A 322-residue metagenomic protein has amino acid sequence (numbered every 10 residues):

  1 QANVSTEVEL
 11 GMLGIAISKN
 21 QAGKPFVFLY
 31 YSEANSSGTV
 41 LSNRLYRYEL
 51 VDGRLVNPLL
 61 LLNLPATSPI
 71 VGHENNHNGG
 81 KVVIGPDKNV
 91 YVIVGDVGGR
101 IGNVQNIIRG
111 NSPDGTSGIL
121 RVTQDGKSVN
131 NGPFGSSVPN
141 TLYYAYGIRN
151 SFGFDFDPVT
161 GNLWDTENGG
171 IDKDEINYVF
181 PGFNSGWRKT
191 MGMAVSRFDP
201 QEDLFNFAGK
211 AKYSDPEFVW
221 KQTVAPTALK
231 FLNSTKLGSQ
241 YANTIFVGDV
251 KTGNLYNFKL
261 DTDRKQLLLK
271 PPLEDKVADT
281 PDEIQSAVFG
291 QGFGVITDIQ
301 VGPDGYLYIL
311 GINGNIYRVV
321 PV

Functional and structural regions predicted by a protein language model:
Q1-R100, G153, G161-G169, Q222-Q266 (+1 more regions): Acidic, Gly/Ser/Thr-rich repeat motifs that build Ca2+-stabilized beta-propeller blades
S5, L10-M12, N20, D96-S286: Beta-propeller domain segments
P271-D282, V301-Y308, Y317: Low-complexity, intrinsically disordered or weakly predicted helical/coil tracts enriched in serine/threonine
A287-G292: Short, Gly/Ser/Thr-enriched beta-strand-loop segments that form substrate-interacting elements of hydrolase/peptidase
I296-D298: Repeated scaffold domains used in trafficking and secretory/extracellular systems, primarily beta-propellers
